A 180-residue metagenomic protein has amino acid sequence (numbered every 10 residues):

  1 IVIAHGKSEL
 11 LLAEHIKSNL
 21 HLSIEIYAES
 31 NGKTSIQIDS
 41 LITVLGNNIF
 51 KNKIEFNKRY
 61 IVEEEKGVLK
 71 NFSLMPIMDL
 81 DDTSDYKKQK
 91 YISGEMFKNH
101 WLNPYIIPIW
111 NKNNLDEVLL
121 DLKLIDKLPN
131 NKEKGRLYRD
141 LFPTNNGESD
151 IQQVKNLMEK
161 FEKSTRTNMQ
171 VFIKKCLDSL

Functional and structural regions predicted by a protein language model:
I1-L11: Catalytic nucleophile-elbow at a beta strand-turn-alpha helix junction centered on a G-D-S/GDSL motif, marking
L10-E29, D39-L180: C-terminal accessory helical subdomains adjacent to catalytic cores in phosphodiester- and nucleotide-handling enzymes
G32: Positions that flank functional sites
S35-I36: Core RecA-like ATPase module of SF1/SF2 helicases and allied nucleic-acid translocases
